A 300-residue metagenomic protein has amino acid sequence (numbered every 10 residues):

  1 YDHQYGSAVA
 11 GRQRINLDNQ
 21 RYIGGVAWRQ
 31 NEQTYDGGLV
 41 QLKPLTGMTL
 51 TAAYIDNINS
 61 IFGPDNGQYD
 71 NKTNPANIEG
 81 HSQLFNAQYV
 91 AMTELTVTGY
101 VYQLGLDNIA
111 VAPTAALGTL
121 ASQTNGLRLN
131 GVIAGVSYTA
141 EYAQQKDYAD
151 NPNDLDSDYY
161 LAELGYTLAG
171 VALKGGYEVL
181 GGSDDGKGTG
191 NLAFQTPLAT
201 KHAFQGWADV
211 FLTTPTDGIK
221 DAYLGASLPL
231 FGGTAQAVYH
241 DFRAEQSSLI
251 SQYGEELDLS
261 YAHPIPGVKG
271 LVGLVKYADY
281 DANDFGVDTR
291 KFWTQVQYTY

Functional and structural regions predicted by a protein language model:
Q4-A8, Y22-G190, A222-L224, P229-F231 (+3 more regions): Signature for the C-terminal beta-barrel architecture of outer-membrane proteins
S7-R14, T196-T200: Membrane-targeting and insertion segments and their boundary/processing signals
R12-N16, G25-V26: Acidic, small-polar-rich N-terminal luminal/periplasmic segments of exported/outer-membrane proteins
G190-D217: Flexible internal linker/loop segments at domain or repeat junctions
K291-Y300: Structural signal for terminal/edge beta-strands and the immediately following C-terminal loop/tail that closes
